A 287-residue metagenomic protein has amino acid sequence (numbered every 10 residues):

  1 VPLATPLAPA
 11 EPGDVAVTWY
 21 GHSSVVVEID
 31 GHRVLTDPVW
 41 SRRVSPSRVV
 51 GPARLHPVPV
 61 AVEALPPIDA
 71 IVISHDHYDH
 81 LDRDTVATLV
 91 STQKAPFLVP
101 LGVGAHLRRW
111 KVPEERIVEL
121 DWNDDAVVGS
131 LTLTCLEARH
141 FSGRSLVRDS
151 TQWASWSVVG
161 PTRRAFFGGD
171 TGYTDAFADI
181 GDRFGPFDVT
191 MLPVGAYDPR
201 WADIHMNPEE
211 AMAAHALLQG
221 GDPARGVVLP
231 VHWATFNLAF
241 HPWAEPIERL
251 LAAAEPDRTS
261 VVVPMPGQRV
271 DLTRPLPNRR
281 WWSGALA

Functional and structural regions predicted by a protein language model:
V1-D14, Y20, S24-D76, R83-T88 (+3 more regions): Pre-active-site segment of Zn-dependent metallo-hydrolases
V1-P12, K94, P100-R163, E248-L276: Metallo-beta-lactamase
S24-D30, V127-D188, A202-E210: Catalytic core of the metallo-beta-lactamase
V27, D37, H75, D82 (+6 more regions): Divalent metal-coordination and catalytic microenvironments
V44, L81, L107, G143 (+2 more regions): Glycine/Thr-rich phosphate-binding loops of Rossmann-like dinucleotide-binding domains
A70, P96-L98, G102-A105, G172-P266: Cap/insert and terminal regions of metallo-dependent hydrolase folds
D82-T92, H106, A239-E248, T273-R274: Metal-dependent catalytic neighborhoods of phosphoester/phosphodiester hydrolases
R274-A287: A short C-terminal boundary segment appended to hydrolase-like catalytic domains
